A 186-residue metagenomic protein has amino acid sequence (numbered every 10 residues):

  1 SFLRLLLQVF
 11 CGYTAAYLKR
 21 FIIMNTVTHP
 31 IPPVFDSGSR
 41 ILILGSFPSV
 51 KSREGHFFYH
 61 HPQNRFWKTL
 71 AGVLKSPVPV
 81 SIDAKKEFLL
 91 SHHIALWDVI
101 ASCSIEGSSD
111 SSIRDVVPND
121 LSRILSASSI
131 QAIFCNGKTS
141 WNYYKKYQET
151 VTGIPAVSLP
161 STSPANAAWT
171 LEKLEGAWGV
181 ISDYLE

Functional and structural regions predicted by a protein language model:
T14-A16: Ala/Thr-enriched low-complexity intrinsically disordered regions
N25-T28, P32-G38, P62, S109-S122 (+1 more regions): C-terminal capping/extension of enzyme domains
R40-S46: Short, hydrophobic/glycine-enriched beta-strand segments
K51-S112: Short, surface-exposed acidic-centric catalytic microdomains
S91-T139: Internal catalytic-core helix/loop-beta-alpha segment that presents or stabilizes conserved functional determinants
